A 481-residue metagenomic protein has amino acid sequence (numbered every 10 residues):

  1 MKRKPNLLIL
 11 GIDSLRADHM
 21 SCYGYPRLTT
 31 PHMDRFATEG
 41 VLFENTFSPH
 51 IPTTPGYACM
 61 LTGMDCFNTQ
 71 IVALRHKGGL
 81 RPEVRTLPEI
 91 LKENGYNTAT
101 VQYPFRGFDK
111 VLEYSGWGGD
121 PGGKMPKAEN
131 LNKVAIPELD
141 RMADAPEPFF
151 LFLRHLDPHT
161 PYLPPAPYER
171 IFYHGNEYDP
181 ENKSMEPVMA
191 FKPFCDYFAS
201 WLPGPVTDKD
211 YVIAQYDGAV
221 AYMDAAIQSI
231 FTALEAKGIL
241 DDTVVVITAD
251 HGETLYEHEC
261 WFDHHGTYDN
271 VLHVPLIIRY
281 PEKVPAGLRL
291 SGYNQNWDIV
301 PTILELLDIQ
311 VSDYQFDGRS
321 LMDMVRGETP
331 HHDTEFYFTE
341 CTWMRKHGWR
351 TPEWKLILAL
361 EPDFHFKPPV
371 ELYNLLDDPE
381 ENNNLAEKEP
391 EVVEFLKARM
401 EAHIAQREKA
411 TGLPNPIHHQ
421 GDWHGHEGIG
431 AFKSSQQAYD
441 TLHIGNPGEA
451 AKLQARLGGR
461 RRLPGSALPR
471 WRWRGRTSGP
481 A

Functional and structural regions predicted by a protein language model:
M1-A481: Catalytic domains that recognize anionic headgroups
